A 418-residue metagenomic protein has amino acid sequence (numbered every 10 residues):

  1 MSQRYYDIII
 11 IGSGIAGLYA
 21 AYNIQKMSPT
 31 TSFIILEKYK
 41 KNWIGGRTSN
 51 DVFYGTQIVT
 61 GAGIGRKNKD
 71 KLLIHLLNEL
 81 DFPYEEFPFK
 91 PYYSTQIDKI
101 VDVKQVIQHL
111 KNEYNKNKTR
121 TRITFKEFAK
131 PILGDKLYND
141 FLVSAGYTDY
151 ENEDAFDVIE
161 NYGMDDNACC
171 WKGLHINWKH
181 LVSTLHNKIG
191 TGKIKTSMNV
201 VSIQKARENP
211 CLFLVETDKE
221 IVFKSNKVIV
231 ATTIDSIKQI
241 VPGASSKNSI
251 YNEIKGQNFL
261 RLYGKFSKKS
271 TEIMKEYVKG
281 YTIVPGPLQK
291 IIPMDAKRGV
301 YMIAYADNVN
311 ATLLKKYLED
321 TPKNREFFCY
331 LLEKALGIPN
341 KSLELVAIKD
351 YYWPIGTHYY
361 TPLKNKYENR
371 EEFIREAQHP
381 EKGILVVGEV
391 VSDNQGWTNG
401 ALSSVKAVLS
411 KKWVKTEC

Functional and structural regions predicted by a protein language model:
R4-I35: N-terminal Rossmann-like FAD-binding beta1-loop-alpha1 element of flavoenzymes
Y19, L288-C418: Conserved flavin/dinucleotide-binding core of flavoenzymes
Q25-F53: Glycine-rich FAD pyrophosphate-binding loop
W43-L73, P88-P91, T148-Y162, N308-N310: Glycine-rich active-site loop/strand segments that organize a redox cofactor
Y54-R120, E127: Dinucleotide-binding Rossmann-like beta1-alpha1 core, especially the glycine-rich loop that anchors the ADP
Y114-C211, D218, A231, S236-V241 (+1 more regions): Active-site/ligand-binding neighborhood in enzyme catalytic cores
Q204-A206, V215-Y277: Central helical "cap/lid" subdomain
Q257-L313: Active-site substrate-recognition segment that forms the wall of the catalytic cavity or substrate channel
